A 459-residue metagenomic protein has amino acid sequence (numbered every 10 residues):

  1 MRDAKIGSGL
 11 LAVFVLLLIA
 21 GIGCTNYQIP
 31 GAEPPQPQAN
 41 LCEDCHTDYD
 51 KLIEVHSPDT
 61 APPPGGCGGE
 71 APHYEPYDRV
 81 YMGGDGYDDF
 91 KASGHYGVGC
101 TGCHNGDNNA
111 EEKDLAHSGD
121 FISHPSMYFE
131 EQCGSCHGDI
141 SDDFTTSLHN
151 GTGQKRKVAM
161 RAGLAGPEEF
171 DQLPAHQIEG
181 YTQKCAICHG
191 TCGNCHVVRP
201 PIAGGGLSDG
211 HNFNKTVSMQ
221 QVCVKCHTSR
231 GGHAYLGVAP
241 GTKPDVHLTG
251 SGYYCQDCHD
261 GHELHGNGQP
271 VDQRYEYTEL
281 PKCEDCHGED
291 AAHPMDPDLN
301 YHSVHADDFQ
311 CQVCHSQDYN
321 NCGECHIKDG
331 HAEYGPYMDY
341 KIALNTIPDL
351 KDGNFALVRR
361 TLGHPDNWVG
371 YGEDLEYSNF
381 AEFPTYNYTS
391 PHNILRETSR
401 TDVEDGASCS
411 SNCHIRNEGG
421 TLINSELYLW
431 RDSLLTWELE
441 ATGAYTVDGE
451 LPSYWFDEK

Functional and structural regions predicted by a protein language model:
M1-L11: Bacterial N-terminal signal peptides that target proteins for export
L11-A203, N212-K459: C-type cytochrome heme-c attachment and multiheme electron-transfer modules
